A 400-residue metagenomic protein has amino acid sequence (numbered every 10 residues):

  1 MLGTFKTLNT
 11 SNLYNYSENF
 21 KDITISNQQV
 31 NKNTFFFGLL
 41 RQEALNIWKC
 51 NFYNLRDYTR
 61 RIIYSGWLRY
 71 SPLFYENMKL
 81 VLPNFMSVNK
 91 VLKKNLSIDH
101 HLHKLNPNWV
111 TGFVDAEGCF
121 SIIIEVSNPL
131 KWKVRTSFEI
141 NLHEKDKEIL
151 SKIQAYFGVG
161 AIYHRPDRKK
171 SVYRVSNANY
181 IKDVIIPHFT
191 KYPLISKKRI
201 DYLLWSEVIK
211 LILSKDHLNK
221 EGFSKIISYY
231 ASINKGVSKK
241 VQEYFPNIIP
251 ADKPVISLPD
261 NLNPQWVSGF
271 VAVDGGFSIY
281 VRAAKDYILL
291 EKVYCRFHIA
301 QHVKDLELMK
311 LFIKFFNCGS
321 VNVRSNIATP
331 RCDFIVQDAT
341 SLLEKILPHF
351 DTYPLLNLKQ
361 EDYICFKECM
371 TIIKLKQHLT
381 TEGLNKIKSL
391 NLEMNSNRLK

Functional and structural regions predicted by a protein language model:
M1-K400: Sequence-level preference for short, compositionally simple segments enriched in small aliphatic or small polar residues
